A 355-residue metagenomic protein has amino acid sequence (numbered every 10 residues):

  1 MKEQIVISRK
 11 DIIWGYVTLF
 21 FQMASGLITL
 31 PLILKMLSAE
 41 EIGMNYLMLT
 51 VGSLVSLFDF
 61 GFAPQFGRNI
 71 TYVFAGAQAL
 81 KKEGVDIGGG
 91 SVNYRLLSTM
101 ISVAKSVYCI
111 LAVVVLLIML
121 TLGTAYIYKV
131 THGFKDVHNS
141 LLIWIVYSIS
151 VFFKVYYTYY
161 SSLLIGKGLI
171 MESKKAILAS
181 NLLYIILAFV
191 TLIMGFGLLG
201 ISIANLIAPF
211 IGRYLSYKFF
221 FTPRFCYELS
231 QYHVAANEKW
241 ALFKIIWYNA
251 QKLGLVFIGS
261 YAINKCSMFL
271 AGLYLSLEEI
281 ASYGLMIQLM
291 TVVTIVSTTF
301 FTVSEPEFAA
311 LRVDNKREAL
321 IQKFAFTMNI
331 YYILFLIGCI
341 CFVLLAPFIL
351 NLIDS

Functional and structural regions predicted by a protein language model:
M1-S8, S216-N264, E307-A310, N315-Q322: Interhelical loop/hinge segments that connect adjacent transmembrane helices in multipass membrane
S8-R9, Y46, E83-I110, W247 (+2 more regions): Interfacial transmembrane-helix starts/ends
L32-L57, L198-I203, A241-N249, L270-T291 (+1 more regions): Interfacial/gating helices of multi-pass transporter permease domains
N45-F60, V256, S260, Y283-A309 (+1 more regions): Transmembrane helix-bundle signature of multi-pass secondary active exporters and lipid flippases
F60-V92, G166, T294-N315, I321-A325: Helix-loop junctions and terminal segments of transmembrane helices in multi-pass membrane transport/translocation
A125-V146, L277, V343-S355: Interfacial segments at transmembrane-helix termini and the short loops linking adjacent helices
I145, K174-C226, S230: Hydrophobic alpha-helical transmembrane segments
V151-I177, L199: Membrane-interface junctions at transmembrane-helix termini in multi-pass inner-membrane proteins
